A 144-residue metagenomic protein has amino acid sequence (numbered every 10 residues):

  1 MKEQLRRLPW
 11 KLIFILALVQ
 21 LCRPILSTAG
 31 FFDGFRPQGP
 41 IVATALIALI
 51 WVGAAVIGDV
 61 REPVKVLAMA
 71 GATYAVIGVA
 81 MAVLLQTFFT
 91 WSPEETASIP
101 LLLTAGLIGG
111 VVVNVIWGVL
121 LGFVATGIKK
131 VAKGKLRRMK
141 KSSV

Functional and structural regions predicted by a protein language model:
M1-V144: Juxtamembrane/disordered regions of integral membrane proteins
